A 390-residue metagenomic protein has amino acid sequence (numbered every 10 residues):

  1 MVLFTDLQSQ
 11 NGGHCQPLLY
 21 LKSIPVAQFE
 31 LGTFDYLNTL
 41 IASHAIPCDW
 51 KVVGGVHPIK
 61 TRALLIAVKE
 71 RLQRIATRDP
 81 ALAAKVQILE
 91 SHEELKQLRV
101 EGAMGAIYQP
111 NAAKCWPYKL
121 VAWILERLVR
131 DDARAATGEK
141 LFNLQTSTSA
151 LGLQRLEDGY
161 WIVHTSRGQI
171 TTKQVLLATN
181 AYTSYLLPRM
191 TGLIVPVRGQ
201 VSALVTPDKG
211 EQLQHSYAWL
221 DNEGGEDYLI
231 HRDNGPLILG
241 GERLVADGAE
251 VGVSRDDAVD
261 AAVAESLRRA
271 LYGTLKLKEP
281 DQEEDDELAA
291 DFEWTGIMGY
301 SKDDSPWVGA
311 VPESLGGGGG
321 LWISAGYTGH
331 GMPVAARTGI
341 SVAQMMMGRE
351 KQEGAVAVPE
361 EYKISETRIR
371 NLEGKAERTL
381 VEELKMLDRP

Functional and structural regions predicted by a protein language model:
M1: N-terminal Rossmann-like FAD-binding beta1-loop-alpha1 element of flavoenzymes
F4-F29: Glycine-rich active-site loop/strand segments that organize a redox cofactor
K22-R127: Rossmann-like flavin
R74, R78, V100-K173: Helical element adjacent to the flavin cofactor pocket in flavoenzyme catalytic cores
K85-E90, N143-Q145, A289-E293: General small-molecule cofactor/ligand-binding pocket signal
T148, E157, W161, D304-W307 (+1 more regions): C-terminal lid/capping helical subdomain adjacent to the catalytic/cofactor pocket in oxidative enzymes
S149-L237: Flavin-dependent oxidoreductases
R189, L193, G210-G320: Active-site lid/adjacent beta-loop-alpha segment flanking the redox-cofactor pocket in flavoenzymes
